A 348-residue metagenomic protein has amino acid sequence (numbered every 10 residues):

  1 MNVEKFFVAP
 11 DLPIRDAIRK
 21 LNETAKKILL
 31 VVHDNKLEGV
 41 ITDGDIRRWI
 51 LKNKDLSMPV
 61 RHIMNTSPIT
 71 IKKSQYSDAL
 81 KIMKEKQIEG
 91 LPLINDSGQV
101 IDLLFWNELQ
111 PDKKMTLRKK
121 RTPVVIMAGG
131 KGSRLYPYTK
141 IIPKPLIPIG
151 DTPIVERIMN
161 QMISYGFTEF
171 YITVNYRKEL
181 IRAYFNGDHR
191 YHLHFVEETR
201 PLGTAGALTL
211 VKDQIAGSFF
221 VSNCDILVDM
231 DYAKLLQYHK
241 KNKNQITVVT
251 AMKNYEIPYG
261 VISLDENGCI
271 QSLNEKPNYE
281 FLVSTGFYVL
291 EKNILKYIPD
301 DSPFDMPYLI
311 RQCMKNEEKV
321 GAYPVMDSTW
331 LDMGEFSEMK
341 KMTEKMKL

Functional and structural regions predicted by a protein language model:
M1-K20, T24, V31-H33, L37-E38 (+4 more regions): Bateman/CBS regulatory modules and CBS-like beta-alpha motifs in cytosolic regions of diverse proteins
N22-L29, I46, S77-P92, Q99-K120 (+5 more regions): Terminal amphipathic alpha-helical/low-complexity segments used for targeting or macromolecular assembly
K27, E89, T168, G217 (+1 more regions): Short acidic/polar active-site loop segments enriched in Thr and Asp
L51, T152-N223, K234, L264 (+1 more regions): Conserved N-terminal catalytic core of the sugar/cofactor nucleotidyltransferase
T116-I181: N-terminal glycine-rich phosphate-binding loop and ensuing alpha1 helix
F219-F220, L227, A233-K240, K253-E256 (+1 more regions): Catalytic-core segments of class I nucleotidyltransferases/pyrophosphorylases that form NMP-activated intermediates
N242-M252: A short, conserved acidic/glycine-rich loop-to-beta-strand motif that forms the donor nucleotide-sugar/metal
